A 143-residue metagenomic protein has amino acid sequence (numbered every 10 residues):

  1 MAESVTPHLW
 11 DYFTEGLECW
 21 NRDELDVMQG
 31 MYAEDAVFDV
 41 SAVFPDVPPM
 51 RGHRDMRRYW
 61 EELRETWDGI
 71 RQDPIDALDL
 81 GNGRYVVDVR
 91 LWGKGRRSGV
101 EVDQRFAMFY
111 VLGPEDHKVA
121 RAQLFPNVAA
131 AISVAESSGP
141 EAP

Functional and structural regions predicted by a protein language model:
M1-E34, E136-P143: Short, low-complexity N-terminal intrinsically disordered segments enriched in polar/charged residues
M1-V5, E61-P143: A beta-strand edge to alpha-helix "cap/lid" segment located at domain peripheries
T6, N21, H53-M56, D103: A structural signal for well-ordered alpha-helical scaffolds and beta->alpha junctions
W10, L25-G81: A solvent-exposed, acidic/Ser-Thr-rich amphipathic alpha-helical stretch
G16, M28, A36, G52 (+3 more regions): Hydrophobic pocket/interface hotspot
L17, P45, A120: Generic anion/oxyanion-binding catalytic loop in active/binding sites
